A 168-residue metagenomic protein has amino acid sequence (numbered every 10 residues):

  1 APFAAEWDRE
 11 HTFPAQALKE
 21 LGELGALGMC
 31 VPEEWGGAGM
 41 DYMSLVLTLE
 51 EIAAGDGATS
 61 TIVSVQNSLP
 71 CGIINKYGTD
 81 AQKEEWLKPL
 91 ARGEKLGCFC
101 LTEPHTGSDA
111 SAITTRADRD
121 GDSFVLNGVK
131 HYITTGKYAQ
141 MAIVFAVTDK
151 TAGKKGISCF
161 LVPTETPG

Functional and structural regions predicted by a protein language model:
F3-L24: Short secondary-structure junction/hinge motifs that connect adjacent elements
L21, G25, P32, T48 (+6 more regions): Buried hydrophobic positions in well-ordered alpha/beta secondary-structure cores of metabolic enzymes
E23-E94, T134-M141: Internal helix-loop-helix
G93-L101: A short, Trp-centered hydrophobic/proline-enriched beta-strand micro-motif
S108-D109, F124: Hydrophobic, small-residue-rich alpha-helical packing segments that form membrane-like cores
A112-T114, P167-G168: Flexible, small-/acidic-enriched active-site or ligand-binding loops
S123, N127-G168: A short core secondary-structure module
